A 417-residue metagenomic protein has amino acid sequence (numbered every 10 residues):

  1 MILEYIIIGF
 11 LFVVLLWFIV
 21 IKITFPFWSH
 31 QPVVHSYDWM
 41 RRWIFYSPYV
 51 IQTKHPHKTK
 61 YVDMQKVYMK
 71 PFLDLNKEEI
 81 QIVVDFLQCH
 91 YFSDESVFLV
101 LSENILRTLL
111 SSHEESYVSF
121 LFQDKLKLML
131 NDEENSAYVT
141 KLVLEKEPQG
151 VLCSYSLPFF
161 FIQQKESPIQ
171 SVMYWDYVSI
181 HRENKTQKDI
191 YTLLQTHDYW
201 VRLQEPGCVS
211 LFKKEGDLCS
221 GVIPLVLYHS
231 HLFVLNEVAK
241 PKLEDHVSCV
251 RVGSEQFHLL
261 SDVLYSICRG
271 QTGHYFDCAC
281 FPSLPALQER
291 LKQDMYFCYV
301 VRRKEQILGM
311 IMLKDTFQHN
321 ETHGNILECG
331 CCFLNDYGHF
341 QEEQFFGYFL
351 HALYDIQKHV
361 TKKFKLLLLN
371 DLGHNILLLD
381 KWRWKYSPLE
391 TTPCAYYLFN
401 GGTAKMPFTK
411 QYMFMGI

Functional and structural regions predicted by a protein language model:
M1-F27: Terminal signal-anchor or tail-anchor transmembrane helices that tether membrane-associated enzymes to cellular
F25-I80, L235-E255: Conserved N-terminal entry element of GNAT/NAT acetyltransferase domains
H30-R41, C208-R251, M310-Q341, H351-I417: Active-site/acyl-donor-binding loops of N-acyltransferases
M64-V172, D176-S179, K214-E215, R251-G338: A conserved beta-strand-loop-helix scaffold within acyl/acetyltransferase catalytic domains
V143-E147, S167-P168, L203-E205, H359-F364: Short helix-terminating capping/connector loops at secondary-structure junctions
P168-V172, R182-V222, E255: A structural/positional concept
W175, I180-Y199, H339-Q357: Conserved acetyl-CoA-binding loop-helix of GNAT-fold acetyltransferases
Y199-G207, P241-L243, G270, R302: Secondary-structure boundary elements
